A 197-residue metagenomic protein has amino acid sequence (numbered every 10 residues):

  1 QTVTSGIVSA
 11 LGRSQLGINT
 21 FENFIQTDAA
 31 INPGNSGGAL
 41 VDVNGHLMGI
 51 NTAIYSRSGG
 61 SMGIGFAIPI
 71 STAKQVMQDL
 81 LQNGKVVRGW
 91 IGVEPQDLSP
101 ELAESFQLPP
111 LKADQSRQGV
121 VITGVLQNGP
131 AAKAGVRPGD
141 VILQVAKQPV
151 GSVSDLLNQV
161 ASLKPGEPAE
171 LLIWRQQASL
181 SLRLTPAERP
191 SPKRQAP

Functional and structural regions predicted by a protein language model:
Q1-I7, G12-G37, D42-R88, V153 (+1 more regions): Active-site loop architecture of trypsin-fold serine endopeptidases
A29, D42-V43, L47, S71-P197: C-terminal recognition in membrane/secretory proteostasis and scaffolding
